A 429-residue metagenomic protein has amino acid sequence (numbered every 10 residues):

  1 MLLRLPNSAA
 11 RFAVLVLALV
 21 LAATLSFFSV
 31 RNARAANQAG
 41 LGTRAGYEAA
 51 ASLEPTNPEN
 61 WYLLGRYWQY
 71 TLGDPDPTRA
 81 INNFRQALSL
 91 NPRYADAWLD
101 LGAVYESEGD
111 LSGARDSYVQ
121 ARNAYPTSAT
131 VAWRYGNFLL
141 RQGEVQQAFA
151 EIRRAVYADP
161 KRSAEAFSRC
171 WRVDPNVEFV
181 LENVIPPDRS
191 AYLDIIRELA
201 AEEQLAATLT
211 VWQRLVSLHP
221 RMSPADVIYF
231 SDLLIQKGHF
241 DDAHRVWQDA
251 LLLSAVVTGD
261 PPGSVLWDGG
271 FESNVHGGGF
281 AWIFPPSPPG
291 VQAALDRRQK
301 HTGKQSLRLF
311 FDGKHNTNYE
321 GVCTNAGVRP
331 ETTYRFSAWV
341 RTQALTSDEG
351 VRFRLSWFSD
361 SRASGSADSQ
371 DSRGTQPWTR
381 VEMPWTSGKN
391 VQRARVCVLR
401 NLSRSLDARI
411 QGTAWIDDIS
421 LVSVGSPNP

Functional and structural regions predicted by a protein language model:
A9-L19, F28, N32, K161 (+2 more regions): Extracellular and organelle-lumenal recognition/adhesion modules and their flexible linkers in secreted
V20-A45: Hydrophobic alpha-helical transmembrane segments in integral membrane proteins
A49-A50, Q86-A87, Q120-A121, A155 (+2 more regions): Canonical positions in the second alpha-helix
L53-T56, P92, P126, Y157-K161 (+3 more regions): Short coil turns that delineate tetratricopeptide repeat
N60, A97, V131, R162-A166 (+2 more regions): TPR alpha-solenoid repeat register
